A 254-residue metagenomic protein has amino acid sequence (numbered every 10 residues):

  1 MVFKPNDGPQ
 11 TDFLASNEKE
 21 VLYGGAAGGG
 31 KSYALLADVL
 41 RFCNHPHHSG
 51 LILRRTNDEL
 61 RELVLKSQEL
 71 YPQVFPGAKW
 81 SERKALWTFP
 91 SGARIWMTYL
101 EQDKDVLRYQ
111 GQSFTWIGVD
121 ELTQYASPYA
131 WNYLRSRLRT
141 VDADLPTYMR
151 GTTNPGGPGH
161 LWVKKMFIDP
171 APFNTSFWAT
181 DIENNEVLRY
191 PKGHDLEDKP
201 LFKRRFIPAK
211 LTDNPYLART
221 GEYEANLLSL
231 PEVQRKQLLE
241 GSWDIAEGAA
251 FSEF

Functional and structural regions predicted by a protein language model:
M1-E18: Pre-Walker A adenine-sensing motif
V21-G24, L51, G151: Short hydrophobic/aromatic beta-strand immediately N-terminal to the Walker A/P-loop
K31-H47: Walker A/P-loop NTP-binding motif
H48-L60: Conserved RecA-like ASCE P-loop NTPase motor core of nucleic-acid helicases/translocases
D58-T115: Inter-Walker segment of RecA-like/P-loop motor cores
D120-L122: Walker B catalytic acidic pair
Q124-N214: ASCE P-loop NTPase helicase motor core
K210-F254: ATPase catalytic-site recognition across NTP-hydrolyzing enzymes
